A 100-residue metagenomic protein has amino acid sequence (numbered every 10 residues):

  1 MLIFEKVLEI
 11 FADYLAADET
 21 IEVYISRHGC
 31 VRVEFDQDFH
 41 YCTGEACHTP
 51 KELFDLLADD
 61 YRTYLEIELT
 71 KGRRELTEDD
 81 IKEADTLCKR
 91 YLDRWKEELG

Functional and structural regions predicted by a protein language model:
M1-T20, Y64-I67, K71, W95-L99: Negatively charged, low-complexity tracts enriched in Asp/Glu with abundant Ser/Thr
Y24-Y91, L99: Acidic, low-complexity, intrinsically disordered interaction modules
